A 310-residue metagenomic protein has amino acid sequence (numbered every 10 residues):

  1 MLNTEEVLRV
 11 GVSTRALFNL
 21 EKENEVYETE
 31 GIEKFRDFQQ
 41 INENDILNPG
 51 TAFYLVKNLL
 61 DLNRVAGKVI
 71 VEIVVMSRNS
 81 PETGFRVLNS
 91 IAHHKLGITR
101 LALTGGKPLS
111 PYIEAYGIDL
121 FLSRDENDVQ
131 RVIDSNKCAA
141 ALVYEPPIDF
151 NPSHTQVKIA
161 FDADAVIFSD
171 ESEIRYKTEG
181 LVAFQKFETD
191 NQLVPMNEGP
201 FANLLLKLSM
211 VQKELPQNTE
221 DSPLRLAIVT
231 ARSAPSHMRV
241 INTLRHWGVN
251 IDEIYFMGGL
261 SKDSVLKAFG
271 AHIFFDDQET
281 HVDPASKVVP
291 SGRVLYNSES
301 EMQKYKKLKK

Functional and structural regions predicted by a protein language model:
M1-L8, D128-I159, V166-D190, A202 (+4 more regions): Asp-based, Mg2+/Mn2+-dependent phosphohydrolase catalytic module
L2-K107, E114, S153, D162-F256: Alpha-helical substrate-recognition element adjacent to the catalytic core
M76-R78, L122-D125, V229-R232, F275-Q278: Short His-Asn-centered micro-motif
T99, D119, V157, D252 (+1 more regions): Conserved acidic residues
R100-G105, S123, A141-L142, I254-G258 (+2 more regions): Short acidic-hydrophobic, aromatic-tinged amphipathic segments that line or gate anion-handling sites
S110-P111, D263: Short hydrophobic/charged patches on amphipathic alpha-helices used for structural packing and interfaces
Y116-I118, P147: Long, acidic (Asp/Glu-rich), low-complexity accessory segments flanking structured domains
D119-S123, Q130: Basic, amphipathic N-terminal segments that precede the first structured/catalytic domain
